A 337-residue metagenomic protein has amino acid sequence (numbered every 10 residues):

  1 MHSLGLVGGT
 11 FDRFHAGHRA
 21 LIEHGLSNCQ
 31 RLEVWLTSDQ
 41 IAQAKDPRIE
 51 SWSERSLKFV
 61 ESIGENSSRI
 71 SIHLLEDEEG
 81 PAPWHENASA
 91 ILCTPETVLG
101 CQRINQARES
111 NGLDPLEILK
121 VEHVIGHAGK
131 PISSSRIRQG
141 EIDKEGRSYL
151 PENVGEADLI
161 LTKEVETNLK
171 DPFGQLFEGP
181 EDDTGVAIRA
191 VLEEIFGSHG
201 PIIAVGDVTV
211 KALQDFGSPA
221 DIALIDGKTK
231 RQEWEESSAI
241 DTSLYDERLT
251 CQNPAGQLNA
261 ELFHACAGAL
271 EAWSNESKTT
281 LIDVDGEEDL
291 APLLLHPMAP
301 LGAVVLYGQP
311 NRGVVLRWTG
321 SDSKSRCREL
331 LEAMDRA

Functional and structural regions predicted by a protein language model:
M1-F177, G185-V186, F196-S198, D207-V210 (+6 more regions): Nucleotidyltransferase catalytic core that binds NTPs
E166-S323: Conserved mixed alpha/beta catalytic, RNA-binding, or beta-rich assembly cores of soluble enzyme, regulatory
